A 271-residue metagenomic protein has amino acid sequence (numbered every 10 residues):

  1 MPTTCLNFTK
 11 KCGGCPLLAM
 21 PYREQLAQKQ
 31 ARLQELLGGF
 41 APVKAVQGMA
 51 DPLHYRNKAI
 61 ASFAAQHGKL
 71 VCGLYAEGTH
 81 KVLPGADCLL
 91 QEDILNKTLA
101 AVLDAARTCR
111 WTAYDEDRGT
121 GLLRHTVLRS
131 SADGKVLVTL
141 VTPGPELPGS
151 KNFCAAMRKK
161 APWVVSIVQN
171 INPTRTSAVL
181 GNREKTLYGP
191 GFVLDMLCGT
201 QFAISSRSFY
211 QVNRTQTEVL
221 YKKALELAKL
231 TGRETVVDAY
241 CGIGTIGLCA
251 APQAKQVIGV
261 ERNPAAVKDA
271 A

Functional and structural regions predicted by a protein language model:
M1-K185, L197, E226-R233: SAM-dependent transferase fold signal centered on methyltransferase-like domains, encompassing both Class I
G149-A271: Rossmann-like S-adenosyl-L-methionine
